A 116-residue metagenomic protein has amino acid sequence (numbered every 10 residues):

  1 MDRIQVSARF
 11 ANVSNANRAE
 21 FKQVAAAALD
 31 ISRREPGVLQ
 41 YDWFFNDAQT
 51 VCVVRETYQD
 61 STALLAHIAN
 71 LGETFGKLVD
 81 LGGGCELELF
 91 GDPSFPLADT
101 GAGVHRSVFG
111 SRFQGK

Functional and structural regions predicted by a protein language model:
M1-C52, Q59-N70, D80-K116: Short S/T/G/P-rich N-terminal loop/turn motif that feeds into the first structured element of a domain
G72-G76: A short, acidic, amphipathic alpha-helical segment used as a generic capping/interface helix at domain edges
